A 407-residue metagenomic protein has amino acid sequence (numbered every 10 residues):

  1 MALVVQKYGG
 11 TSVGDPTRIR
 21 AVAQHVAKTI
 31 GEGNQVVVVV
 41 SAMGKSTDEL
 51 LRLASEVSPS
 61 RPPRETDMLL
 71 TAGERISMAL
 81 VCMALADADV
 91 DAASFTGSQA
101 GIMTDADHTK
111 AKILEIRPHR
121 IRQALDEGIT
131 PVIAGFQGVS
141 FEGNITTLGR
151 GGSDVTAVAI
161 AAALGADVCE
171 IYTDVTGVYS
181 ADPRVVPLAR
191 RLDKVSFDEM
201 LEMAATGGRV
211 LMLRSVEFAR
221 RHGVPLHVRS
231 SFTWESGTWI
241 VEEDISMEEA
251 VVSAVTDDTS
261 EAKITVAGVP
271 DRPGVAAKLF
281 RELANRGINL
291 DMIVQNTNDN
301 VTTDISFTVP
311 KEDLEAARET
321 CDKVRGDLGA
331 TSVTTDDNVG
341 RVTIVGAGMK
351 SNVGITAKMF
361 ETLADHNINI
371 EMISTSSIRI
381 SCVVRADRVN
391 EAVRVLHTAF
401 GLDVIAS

Functional and structural regions predicted by a protein language model:
M1-V216, T308, V384-R385, F400 (+1 more regions): Nucleotide/pyrophosphate-binding catalytic subdomain
N34, V90, V224, I288 (+1 more regions): Short phosphate-binding/catalytic loops that engage adenosine nucleotides
V40-D48, Y179, V228-M247, V301-T302 (+1 more regions): Terminal amphipathic helices with adjacent charged low-complexity linkers/tails
D89-A93, E170, H227-V228, E235-S236 (+1 more regions): Proline-centered turn/helix-capping motifs that create local helix->coil transitions or kinks
V168-Y172, L226-V228, D291, M372: Short hydrophobic alpha-helical runs that function as membrane-insertion/retention elements
A219: Acidic-aromatic/histidine active-site loop/patch
G237-S407: A conserved regulatory-domain signal marking ACT and ACT-like small-molecule sensing domains and adjacent regulatory
